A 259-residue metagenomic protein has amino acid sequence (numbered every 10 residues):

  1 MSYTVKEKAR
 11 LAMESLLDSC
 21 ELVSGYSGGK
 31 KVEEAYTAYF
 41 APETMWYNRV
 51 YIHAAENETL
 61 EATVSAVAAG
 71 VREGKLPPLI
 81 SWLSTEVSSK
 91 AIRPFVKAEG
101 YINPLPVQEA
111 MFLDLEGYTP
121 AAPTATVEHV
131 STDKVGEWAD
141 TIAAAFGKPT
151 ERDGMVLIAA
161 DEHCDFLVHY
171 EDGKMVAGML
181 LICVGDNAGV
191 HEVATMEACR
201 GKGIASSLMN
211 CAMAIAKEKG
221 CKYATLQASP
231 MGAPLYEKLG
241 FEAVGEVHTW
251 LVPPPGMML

Functional and structural regions predicted by a protein language model:
M1-E73: N-terminal charged segments
K30-V32, A91-I102, C164-A177: Conserved beta-hairpin
A41-V50, C183-H191, R200: A conserved beta-turn-beta hairpin within the catalytic core of GNAT-like acetyltransferases that forms part
L60-A125, S131, W250-V252: Acyl-donor-binding surface of acyltransferase catalytic domains
L60-A68, E192-E197, G201-A214, E218 (+1 more regions): Conserved acetyl-CoA-binding loop-helix of GNAT-fold acetyltransferases
G74-S84, A216-A228: Conserved GNAT acetyl-CoA-binding A-motif
V87-N103, S206, E218, P230-E246: Conserved active-site alpha-helix within GNAT-family acetyltransferase domains
T150-M196: A conserved beta-strand-loop-helix scaffold within acyl/acetyltransferase catalytic domains
